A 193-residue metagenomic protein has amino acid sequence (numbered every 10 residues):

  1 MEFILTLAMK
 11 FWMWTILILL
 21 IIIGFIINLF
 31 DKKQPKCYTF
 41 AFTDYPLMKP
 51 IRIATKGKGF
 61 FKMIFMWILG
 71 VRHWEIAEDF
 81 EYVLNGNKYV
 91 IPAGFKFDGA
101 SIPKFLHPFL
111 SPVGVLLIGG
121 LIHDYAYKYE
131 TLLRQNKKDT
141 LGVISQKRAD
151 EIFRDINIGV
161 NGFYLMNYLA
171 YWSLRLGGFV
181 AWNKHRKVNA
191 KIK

Functional and structural regions predicted by a protein language model:
E2-K193: Extended terminal accessory/targeting regions
